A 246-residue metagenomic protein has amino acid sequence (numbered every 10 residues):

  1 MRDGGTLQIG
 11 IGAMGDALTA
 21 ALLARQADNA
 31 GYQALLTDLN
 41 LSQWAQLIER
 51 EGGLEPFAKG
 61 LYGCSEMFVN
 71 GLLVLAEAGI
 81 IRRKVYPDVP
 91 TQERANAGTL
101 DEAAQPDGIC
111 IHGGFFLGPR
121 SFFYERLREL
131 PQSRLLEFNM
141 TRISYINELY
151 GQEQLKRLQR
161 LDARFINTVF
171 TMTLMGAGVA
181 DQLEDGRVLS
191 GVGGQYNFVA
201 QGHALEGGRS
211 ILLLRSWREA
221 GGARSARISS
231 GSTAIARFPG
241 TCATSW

Functional and structural regions predicted by a protein language model:
R2-W246: Conserved alpha/beta enzyme-core scaffold
